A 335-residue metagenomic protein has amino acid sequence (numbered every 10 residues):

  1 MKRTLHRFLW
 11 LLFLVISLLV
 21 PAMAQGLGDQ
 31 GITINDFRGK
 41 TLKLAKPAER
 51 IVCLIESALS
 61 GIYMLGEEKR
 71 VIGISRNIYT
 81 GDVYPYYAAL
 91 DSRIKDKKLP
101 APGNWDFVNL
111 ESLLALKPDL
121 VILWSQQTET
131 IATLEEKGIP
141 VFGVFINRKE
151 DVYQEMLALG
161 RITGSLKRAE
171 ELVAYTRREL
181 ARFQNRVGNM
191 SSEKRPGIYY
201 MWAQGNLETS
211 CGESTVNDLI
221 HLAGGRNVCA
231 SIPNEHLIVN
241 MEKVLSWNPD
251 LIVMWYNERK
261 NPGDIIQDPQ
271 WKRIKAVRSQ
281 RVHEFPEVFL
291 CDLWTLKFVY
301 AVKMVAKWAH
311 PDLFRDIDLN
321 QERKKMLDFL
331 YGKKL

Functional and structural regions predicted by a protein language model:
L9-P21: Bacterial N-terminal signal peptides
A22-G28: Boundary at the C-terminal end of the N-terminal hydrophobic targeting segment
G31-I34, T41, E129-E208, C229-S231 (+2 more regions): Extracytoplasmic substrate-binding proteins
F37-G39, K97-E111, N147, I232-M241: Short helix-initiation/N-cap motifs at beta->coil->alpha
C53-L54, L59-L116, L120-Q126, V228: A short, structured surface patch at a secondary-structure boundary
F107-P118, E136-K137, V239-N248: Short helices/loops that flank or line small-molecule/ion binding pockets
Q127-E136, M254-D268: A ligand-binding cleft/hinge motif common to bilobed small-molecule-binding domains
T209-H236: Alpha-helical, coiled-coil/dimerization segments enriched in small aliphatic residues
